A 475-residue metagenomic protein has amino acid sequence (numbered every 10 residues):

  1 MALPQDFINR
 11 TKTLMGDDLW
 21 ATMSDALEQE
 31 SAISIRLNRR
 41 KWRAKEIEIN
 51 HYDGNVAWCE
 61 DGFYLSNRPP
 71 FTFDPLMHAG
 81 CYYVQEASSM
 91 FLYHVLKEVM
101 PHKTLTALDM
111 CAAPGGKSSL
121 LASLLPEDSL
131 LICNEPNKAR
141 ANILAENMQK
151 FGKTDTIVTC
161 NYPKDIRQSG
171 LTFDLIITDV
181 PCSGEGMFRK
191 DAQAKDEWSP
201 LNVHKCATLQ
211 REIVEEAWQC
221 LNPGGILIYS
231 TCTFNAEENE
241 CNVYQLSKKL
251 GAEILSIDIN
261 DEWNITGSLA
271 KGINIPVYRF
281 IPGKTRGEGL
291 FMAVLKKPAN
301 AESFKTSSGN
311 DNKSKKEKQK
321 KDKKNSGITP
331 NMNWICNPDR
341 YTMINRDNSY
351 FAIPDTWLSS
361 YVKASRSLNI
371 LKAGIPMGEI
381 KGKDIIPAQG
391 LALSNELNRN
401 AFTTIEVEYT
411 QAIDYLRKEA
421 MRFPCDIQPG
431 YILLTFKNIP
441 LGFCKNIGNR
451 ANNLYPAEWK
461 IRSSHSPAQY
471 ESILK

Functional and structural regions predicted by a protein language model:
M1-I47, E288, P298-K475: Polybasic, low-complexity RNA-engagement segments
C59-E98, L144, N452-P456: Class I SAM-dependent transferase core
K103-A113: Conserved class I S-adenosyl-L-methionine
P114-E127: Conserved SAM-binding loop of SAM-dependent methyltransferases across substrates and taxa, primarily the Class I
P126, L221-P223: Helix-to-beta-strand junctions that scaffold the AdoMet/dcAdoMet cofactor pocket in Class I SAM-dependent enzymes
N134-L171, T178: S-adenosyl-L-methionine
A139, D174-E215, C232-N239, N264: Mobile active-site "lid"/loop adjacent to the S-adenosyl-L-methionine
F173, I226-Y229, F234-A352, T356: Class I S-adenosyl-L-methionine
